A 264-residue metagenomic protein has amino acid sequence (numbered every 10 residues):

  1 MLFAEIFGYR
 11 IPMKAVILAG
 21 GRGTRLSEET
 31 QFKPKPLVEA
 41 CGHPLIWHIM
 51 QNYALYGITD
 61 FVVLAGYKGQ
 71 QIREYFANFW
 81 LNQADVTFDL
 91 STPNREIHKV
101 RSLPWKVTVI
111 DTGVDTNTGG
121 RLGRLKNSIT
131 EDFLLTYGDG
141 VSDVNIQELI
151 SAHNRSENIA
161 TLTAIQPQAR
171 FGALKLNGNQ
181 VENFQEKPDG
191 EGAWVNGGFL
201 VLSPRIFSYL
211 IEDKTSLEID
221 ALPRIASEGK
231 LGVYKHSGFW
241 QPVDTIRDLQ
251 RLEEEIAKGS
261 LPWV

Functional and structural regions predicted by a protein language model:
I6-F79, V109: N-terminal glycine-rich phosphate-binding loop and ensuing alpha1 helix
K14, F133-L134, V141-N154, Q166-A169 (+1 more regions): Catalytic-core segments of class I nucleotidyltransferases/pyrophosphorylases that form NMP-activated intermediates
I17, V63, L135, A160-T163 (+1 more regions): Structural beta-sheet core signal
H48, G120-R124, A221: Well-ordered alpha-helical segments embedded in enzymatic catalytic cores
Q71-G178: Conserved beta-loop-beta/alpha segment of the NTase-like Rossmann-fold superfamily that binds/positions NTPs
